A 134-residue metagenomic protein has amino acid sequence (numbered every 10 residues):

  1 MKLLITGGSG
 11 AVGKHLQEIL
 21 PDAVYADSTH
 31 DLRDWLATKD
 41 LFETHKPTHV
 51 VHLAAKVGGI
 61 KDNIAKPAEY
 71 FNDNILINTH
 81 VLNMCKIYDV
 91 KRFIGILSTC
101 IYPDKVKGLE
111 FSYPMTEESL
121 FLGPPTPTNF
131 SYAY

Functional and structural regions predicted by a protein language model:
K2-L20: N-terminal Rossmann NAD(P)H-binding glycine-rich loop of SDR-like oxidoreductase domains
T6, A26, V50-K56, F93-T99: SDR active-site strand-loop-helix element
K14, E18-D22, E43, A55 (+1 more regions): Short, well-ordered alpha-helices that flank and scaffold nucleotide-derived cofactor binding pockets
P21-L41: Adenosine-cofactor binding site in Rossmann-like domains, unifying the SAM/SAH pocket of S-adenosylmethionine-dependent
L36-I75, I87, D104-K105: NAD(P)H-binding glycine-rich loop region in Rossmannoid oxidoreductase-like domains and their noncatalytic homologs
T79-P127, S131: Conserved Rossmann-fold NAD(P)-dependent oxidoreductase catalytic core, especially the SDR/UDP-sugar
